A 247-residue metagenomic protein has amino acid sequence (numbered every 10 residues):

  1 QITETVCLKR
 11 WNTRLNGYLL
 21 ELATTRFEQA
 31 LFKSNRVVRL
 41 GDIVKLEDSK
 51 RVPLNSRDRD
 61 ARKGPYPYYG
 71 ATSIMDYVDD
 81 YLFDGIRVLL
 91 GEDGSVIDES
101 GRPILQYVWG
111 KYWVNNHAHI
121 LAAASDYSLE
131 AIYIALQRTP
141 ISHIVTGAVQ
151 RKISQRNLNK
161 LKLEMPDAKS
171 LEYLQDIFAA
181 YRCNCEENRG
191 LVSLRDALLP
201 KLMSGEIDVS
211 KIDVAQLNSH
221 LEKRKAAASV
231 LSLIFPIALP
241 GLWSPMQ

Functional and structural regions predicted by a protein language model:
Q1-L54, D58-G70, E164-S210, A226-Q247: Non-catalytic DNA-recognition/assembly elements of restriction-modification systems
V38-M165, S210-Q247: DNA target-recognition domains and sequence-specific DNA-contacting regions of bacterial/archaeal
